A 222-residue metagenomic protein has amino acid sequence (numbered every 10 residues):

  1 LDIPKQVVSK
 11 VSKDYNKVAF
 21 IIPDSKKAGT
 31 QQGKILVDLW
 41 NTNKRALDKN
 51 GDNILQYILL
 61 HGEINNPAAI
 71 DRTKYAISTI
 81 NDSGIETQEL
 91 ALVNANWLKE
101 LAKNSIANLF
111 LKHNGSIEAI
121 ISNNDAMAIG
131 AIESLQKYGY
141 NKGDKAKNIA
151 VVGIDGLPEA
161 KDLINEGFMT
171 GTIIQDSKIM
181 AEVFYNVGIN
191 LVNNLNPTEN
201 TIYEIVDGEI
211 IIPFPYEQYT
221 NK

Functional and structural regions predicted by a protein language model:
L1-D2, Q6, A19-I22, Q56-L60 (+4 more regions): Structural recognition of the beta-strand scaffold that forms the well-ordered cores of secreted hydrolase catalytic
L1-K27, Q31, A46, D52-N53 (+1 more regions): Flexible loop/hinge segments that line or gate small-molecule binding clefts
P4-V7, S12, K27, E63-P67 (+4 more regions): Solvent-exposed loop/turn segments at secondary-structure junctions within structured extracellular/periplasmic domains
V18-K74: Extracytoplasmic substrate-binding proteins
A28-Q32, P67-E86, L101, S105 (+1 more regions): Short, solvent-exposed amphipathic alpha-helices that sit in or adjacent to ligand/effector-binding or catalytic
N53-I64, G156, I179-K222: Hinge/cleft segment of the Venus flytrap/periplasmic-binding protein
Q56-L59, I80-K99: Short beta-strand elements in bilobed, periplasmic/extracellular small-molecule ligand-binding domains
A76, A91-K161: Hydrophobic alpha-helical
